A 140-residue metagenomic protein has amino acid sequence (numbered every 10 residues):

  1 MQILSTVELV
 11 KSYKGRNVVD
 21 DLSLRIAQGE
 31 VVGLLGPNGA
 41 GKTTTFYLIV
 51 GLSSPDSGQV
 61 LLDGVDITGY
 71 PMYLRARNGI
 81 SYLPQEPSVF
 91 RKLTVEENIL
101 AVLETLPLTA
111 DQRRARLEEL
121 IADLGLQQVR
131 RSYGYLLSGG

Functional and structural regions predicted by a protein language model:
K14, V32, Y70, V95-Q112 (+1 more regions): ABC-type ATPase nucleotide-binding domains, specifically the catalytic core motifs of the NBD
R16-N17, L74: Short coil-to-beta microelement around the adenine-binding A-loop and adjacent beta1/P-loop entry of ABC ATPase
L35-P37: The feature captures the beta-strand-to-loop junction immediately N-terminal to the Walker
V50: Helix-to-loop junction immediately C-terminal to a conserved catalytic motif
G58-V65, N78, R116: Conserved ABC transporter NBD signature motif
V65, D111-V129: Conserved ABC ATPase "signature" region
Y133-L137: Conserved ABC ATPase signature
